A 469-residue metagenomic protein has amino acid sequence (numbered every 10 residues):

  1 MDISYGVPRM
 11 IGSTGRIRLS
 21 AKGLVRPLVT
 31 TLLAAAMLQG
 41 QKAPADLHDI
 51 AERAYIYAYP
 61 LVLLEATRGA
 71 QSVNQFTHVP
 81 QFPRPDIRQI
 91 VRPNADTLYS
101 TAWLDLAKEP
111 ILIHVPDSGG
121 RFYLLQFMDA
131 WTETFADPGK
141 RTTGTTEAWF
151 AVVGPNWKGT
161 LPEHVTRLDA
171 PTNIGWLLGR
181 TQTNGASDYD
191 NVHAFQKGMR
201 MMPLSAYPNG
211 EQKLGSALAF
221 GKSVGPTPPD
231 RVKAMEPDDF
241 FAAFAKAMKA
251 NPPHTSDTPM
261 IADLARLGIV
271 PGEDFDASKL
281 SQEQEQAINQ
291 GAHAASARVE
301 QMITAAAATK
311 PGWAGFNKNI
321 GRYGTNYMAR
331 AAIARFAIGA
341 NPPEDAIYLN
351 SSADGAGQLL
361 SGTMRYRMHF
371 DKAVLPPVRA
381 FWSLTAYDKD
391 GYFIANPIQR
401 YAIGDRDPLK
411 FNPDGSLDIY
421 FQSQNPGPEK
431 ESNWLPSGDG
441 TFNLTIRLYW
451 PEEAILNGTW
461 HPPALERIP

Functional and structural regions predicted by a protein language model:
M1-G23: N-terminal secretory signal peptides that target proteins for export/translocation
M1-S4, L38, A45: Intrinsic disorder/low-complexity signal
L19, A36-Q39: Short, low-complexity interaction segments enriched in Ser/Thr/Pro/Gly
R26-A36: Bacterial N-terminal signal peptides
Q41-P469: A compositional/structural signature for long, glycine/proline-rich flexible linkers and loops on extracytoplasmic
